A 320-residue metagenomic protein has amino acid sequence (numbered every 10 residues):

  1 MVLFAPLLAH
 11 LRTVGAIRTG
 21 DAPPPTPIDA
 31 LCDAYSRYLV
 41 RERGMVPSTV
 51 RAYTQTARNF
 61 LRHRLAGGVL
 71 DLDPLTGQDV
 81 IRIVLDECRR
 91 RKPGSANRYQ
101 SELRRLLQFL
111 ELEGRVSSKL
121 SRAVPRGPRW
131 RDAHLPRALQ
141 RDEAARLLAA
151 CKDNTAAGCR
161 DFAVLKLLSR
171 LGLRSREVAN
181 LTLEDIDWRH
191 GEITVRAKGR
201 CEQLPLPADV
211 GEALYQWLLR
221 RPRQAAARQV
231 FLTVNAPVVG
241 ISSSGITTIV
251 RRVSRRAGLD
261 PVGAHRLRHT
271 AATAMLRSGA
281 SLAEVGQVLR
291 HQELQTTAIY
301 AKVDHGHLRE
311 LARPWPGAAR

Functional and structural regions predicted by a protein language model:
M1-R320: Conserved catalytic core of the tyrosine transesterase superfamily
